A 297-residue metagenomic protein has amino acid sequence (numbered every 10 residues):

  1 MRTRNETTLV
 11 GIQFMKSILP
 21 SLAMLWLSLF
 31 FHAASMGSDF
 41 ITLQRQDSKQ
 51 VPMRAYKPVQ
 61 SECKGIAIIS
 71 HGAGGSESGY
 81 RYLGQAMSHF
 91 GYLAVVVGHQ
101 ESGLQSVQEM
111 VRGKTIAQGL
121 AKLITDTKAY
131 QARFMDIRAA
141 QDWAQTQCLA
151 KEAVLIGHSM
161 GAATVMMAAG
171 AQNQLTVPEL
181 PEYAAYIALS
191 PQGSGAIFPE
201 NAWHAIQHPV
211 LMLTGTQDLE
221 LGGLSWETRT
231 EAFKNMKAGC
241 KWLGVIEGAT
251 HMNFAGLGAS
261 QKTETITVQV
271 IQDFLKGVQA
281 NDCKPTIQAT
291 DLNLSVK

Functional and structural regions predicted by a protein language model:
V10-A23: Bacterial N-terminal signal peptides that target proteins for export
F31-H32: N-terminal signal peptide c-region/cleavage motif recognized by signal peptidases
S35-G37: Boundary at the C-terminal end of the N-terminal hydrophobic targeting segment
L43-C148: Serine-hydrolase catalytic machinery in alpha/beta-hydrolase-like enzymes
G98-S102, Q192, A249: Short beta-to-alpha linker loops that shape the active-site pocket of alpha/beta-hydrolase fold enzymes
D142-N201: Primarily recognizes the serine-hydrolase "nucleophile elbow" in alpha/beta-hydrolase and SGNH/GDSL folds
P178-G248: The feature captures the conserved acid-bearing segment of alpha/beta-hydrolase catalytic domains
G248, L257-K297: Alpha/beta-hydrolase-fold serine-hydrolase catalytic core, especially in secreted/extracellular enzymes
